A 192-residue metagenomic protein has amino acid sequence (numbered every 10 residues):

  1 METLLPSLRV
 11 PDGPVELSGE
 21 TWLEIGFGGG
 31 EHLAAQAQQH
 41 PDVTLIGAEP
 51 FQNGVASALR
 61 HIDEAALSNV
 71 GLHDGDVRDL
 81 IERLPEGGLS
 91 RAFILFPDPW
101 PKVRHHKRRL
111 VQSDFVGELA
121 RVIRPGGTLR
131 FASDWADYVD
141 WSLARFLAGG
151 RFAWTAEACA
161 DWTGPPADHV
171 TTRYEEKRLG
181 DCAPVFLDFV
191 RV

Functional and structural regions predicted by a protein language model:
M1-L23, E31-H40: S-adenosyl-L-methionine
I25, A48: Conserved beta-strand/loop positions that form the S-adenosyl-L-methionine
G28: Conserved glycine-rich SAM-binding loop
F51: Conserved SAM/SAH-binding beta-strand->alpha-helix loop
L59-E86: S-adenosyl-L-methionine
V111-P125: A short glycine-rich, Lys/Arg-flanked "PGG" loop and its adjoining helix->strand segment in the class I
G126-S133: Conserved beta-strand signature within the Rossmann-like core of class I S-adenosyl-L-methionine
A144-V192: Class I S-adenosyl-L-methionine
